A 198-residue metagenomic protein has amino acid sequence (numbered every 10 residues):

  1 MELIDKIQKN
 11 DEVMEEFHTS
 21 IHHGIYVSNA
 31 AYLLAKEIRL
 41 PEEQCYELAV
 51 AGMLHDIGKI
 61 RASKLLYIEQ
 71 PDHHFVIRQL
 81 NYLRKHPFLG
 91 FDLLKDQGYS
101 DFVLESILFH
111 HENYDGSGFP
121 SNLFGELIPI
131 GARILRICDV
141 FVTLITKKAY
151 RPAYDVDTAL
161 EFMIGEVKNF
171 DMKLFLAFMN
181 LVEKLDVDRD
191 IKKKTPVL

Functional and structural regions predicted by a protein language model:
L3-L198: Metal-dependent catalytic cores of enzymes that make or break cyclic nucleotides and related phosphoester linkages
